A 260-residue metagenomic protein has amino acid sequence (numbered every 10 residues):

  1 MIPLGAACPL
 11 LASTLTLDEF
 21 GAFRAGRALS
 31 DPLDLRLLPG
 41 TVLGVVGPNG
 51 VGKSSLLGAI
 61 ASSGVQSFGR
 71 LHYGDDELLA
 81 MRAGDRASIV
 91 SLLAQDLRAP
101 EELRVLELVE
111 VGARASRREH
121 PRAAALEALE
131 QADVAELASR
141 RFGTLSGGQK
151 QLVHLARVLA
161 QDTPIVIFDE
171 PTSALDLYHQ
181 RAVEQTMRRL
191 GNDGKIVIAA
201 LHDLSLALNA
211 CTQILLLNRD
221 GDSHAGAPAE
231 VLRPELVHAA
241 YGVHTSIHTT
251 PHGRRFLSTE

Functional and structural regions predicted by a protein language model:
V46-P48: The feature captures the beta-strand-to-loop junction immediately N-terminal to the Walker
A61: Helix-to-loop junction immediately C-terminal to a conserved catalytic motif
F68-E77: Conserved ABC transporter NBD signature motif
R122-L137: Conserved ABC ATPase "signature" region
R141-L145, Q149: Conserved ABC ATPase signature
V166-E170: Catalytic Walker B motif of ABC-type/P-loop ATPase nucleotide-binding domains
P234, H238-E260: ABC ATPase nucleotide-binding domains
